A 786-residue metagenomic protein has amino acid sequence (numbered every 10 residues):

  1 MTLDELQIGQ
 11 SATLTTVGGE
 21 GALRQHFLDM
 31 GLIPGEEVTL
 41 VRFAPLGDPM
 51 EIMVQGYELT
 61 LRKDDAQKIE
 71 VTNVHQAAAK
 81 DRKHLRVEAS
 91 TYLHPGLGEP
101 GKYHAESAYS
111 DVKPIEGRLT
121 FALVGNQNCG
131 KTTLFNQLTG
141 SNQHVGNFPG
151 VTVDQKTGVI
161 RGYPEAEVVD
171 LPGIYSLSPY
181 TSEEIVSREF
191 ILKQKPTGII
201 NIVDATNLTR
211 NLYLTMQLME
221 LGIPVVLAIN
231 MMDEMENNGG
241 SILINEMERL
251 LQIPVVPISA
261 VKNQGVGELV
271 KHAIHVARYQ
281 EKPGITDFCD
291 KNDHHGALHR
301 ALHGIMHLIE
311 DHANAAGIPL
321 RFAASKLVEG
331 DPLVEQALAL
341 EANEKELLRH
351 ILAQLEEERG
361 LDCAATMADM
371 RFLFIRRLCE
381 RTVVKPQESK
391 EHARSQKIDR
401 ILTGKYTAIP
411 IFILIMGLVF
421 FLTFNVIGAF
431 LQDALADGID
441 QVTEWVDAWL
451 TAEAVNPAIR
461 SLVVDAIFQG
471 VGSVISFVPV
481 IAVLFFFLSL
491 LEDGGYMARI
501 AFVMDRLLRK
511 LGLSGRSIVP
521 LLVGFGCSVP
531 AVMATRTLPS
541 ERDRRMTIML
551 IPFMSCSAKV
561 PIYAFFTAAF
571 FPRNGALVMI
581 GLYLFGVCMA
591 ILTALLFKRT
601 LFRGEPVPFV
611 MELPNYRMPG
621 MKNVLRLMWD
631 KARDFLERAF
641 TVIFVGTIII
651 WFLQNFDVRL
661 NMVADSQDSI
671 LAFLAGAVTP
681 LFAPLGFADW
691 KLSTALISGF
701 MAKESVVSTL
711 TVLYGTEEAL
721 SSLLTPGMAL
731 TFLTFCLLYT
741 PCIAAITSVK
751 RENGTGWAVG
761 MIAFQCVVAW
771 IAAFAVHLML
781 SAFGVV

Functional and structural regions predicted by a protein language model:
L93-S176: Conserved G1/Walker A P-loop phosphate-binding module
I160-Y163, V186-V255, I562: Conserved C-terminal guanine-recognition region of P-loop GTPase G domains, centered on the G4
V226, E236-Q387: Alpha-helical transmembrane helix bundles of large polytopic membrane transport and channel proteins
E358, A365-T366, K385, V426-I467 (+4 more regions): Extended, low-charge hydrophobic alpha-helical regions
L402-F502: Core alpha-helical transmembrane segments of integral membrane proteins
I411-L422, L484-S489, T567-A569, Y583-L596 (+3 more regions): Hydrophobic core segments of alpha-helical transmembrane domains in multi-pass membrane transport and ion-translocation
D437, Q441-W445, A498-S528, R603-L627 (+1 more regions): Juxtamembrane inter-helical linkers in multi-pass membrane proteins
S557-I580, A744-G754, A775-V786: Transmembrane helix-loop junctions at the membrane interface of multipass transporters and ion channels
